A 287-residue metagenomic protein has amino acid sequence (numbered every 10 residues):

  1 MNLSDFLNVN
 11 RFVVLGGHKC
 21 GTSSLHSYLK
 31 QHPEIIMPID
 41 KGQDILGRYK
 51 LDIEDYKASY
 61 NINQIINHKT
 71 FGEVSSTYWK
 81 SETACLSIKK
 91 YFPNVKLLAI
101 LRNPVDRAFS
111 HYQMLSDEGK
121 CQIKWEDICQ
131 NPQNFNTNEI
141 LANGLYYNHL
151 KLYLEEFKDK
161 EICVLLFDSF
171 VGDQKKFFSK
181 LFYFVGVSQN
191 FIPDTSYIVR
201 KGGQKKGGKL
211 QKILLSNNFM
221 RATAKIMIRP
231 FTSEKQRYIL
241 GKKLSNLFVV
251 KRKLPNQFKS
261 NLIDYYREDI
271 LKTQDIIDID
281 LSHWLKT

Functional and structural regions predicted by a protein language model:
M1-K80, I88-I100, P104-H111, L115-Q130 (+1 more regions): PAPS-dependent sulfotransferase catalytic core
S23-H32, A84-F92, Y112, Y147-Q189 (+1 more regions): PAPS/PAP-binding and catalytic site of the sulfotransferase fold
R48-Y49, K80-A84, F109-S110, G172-F177 (+1 more regions): Short, solvent-exposed polar/charged micro-motifs at secondary-structure junctions
Y56, S81, Y146, Y266: Aromatic/hydrophobic pocket-lining residues that form the small-molecule binding cavity in soluble enzyme cores
S75, Q130-L141, K253-F258: Surface-exposed cleft-lining segments at the edges of enzyme active sites
S76-K80, A142-N143, S169-D173: Acidic, metal-coordinating catalytic cores used for nucleic-acid/nucleotide bond scission and strand-transfer chemistry
E155-S260, D264, I279-T287: The conserved 3'-phosphoadenosine-5'-phosphosulfate
